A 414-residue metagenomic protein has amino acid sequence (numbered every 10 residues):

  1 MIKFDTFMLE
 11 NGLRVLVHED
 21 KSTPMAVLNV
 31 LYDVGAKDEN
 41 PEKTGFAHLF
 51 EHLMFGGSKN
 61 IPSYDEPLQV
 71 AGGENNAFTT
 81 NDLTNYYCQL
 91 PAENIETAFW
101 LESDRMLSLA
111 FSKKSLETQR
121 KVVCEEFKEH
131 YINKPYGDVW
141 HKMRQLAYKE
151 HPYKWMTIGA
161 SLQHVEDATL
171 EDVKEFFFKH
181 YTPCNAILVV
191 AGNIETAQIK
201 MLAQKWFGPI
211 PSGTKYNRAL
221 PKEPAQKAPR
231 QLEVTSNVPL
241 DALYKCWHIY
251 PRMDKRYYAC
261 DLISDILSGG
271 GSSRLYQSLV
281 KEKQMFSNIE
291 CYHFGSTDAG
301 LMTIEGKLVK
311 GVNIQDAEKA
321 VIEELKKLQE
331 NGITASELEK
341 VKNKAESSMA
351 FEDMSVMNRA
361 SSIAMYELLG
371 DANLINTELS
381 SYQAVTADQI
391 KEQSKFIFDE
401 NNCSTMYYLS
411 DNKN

Functional and structural regions predicted by a protein language model:
M1-T6, Q145-A186, R218-E223, M349 (+1 more regions): Histidine-acidic residue clusters that define the catalytic metal-binding segment of zinc metallopeptidase domains
I2-D5, K149-E150, K154-T157, T182-P251 (+2 more regions): An aromatic/glycine/proline-enriched structural segment found at the starts of mature extracellular/organellar domains
G12, V30, H48, Y86 (+13 more regions): Buried hydrophobic packing residues in well-ordered domains
D20, N29-L31, Q145, K215-R274 (+1 more regions): His/Glu-based metal-binding/catalytic segments typifying zinc-dependent metallopeptidases
V27-Q89, W155-I158, G269-M285: M16/MPP (pitrilysin/insulinase) zinc-metallopeptidase core fold and M16-derived inactive scaffolds
G57, Q89-V122, E290, F294-E352: M16/insulysin-pitrilysin zinc metalloprotease superfamily fold
V70, V165, Y244-H248, L267-L308: A structural supersecondary motif
I187-V190, K307, L328, S336-N414: C-terminal regions of mature proteins
